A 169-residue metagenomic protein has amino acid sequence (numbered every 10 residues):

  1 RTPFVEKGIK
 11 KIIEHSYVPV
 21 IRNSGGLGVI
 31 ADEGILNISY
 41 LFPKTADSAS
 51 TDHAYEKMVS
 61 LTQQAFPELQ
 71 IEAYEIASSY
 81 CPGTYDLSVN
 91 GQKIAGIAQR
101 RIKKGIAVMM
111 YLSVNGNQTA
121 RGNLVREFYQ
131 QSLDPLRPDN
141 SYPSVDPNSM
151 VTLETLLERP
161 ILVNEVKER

Functional and structural regions predicted by a protein language model:
R1-A46: N-terminal lobe of the biotin/lipoate ligase/transferase fold
F4, S50-M58, L162-V166: Short amphipathic alpha-helical segments
K7-K11, H15, L61-L69, Q131 (+1 more regions): Generic non-transmembrane alpha-helical segments
G28-E33, R100-K103, P143-S144: Short glycine/proline-enriched loop/turn "hinge" motifs that connect secondary-structure elements and lie
I35-A77: Contiguous, small/hydrophobic- and glycine-enriched helical/loop subdomains that border and often "cap" functional
E68-L69, K104-R169: Long, positively charged amphipathic alpha-helical accessory segments at protein N-termini or as interdomain linkers
E72-V125: A contiguous pocket-lining binding segment that forms or flanks enzyme active sites
